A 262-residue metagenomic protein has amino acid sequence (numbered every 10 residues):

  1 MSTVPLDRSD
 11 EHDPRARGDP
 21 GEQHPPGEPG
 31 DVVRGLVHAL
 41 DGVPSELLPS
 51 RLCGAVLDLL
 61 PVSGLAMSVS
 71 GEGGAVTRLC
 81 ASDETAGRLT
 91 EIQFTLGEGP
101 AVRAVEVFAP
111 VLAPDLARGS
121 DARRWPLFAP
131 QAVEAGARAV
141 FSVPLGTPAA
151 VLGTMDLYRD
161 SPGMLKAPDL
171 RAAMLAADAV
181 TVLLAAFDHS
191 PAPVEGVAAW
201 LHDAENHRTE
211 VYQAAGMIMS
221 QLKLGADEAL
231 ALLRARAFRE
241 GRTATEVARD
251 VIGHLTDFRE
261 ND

Functional and structural regions predicted by a protein language model:
M1-T95, R249-D262: Intrinsically disordered, low-complexity terminal regulatory regions
E28, T181-H189, N206: Signal-transducing alpha-helical linker
G64-A66, W125, A129, S142 (+1 more regions): Short hydrophobic/aromatic beta-strand element in the GNAT-like acyltransferase core that lines or flanks the acyl-donor
S70, A86-R123, P130-R138: Regulatory sensory and allosteric helical modules in signal-transduction proteins and certain transcription factors
A139-G146: Short hydrophobic beta-strand micro-motif common in sensory/regulatory domains
P148-R159: Sensory beta-strand/linker motifs that couple input domains to effectors
L165-L183: Amphipathic alpha-helical "output/dimerization" segments
H189-D262: Signal-transducing coiled-coil/dimerization helices and immediately adjacent hinge/linker segments that couple sensory
